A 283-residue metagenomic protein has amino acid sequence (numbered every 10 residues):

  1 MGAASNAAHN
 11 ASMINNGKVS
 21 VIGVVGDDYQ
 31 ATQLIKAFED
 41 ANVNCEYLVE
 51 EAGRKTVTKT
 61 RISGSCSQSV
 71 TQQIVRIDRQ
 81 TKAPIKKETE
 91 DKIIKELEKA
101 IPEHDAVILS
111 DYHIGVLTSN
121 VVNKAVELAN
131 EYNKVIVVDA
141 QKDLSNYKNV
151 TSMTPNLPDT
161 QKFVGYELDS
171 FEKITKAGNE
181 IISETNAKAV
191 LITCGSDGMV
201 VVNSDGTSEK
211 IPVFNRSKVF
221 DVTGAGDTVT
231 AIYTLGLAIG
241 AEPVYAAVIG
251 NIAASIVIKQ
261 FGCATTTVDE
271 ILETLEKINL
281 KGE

Functional and structural regions predicted by a protein language model:
M1-I108, T267-E283: Conserved N-terminal subdomain of the carbohydrate kinase-like
A11, T60, V107-Y112, N156 (+3 more regions): Conserved structural-core and active-site-/substrate-pathway-adjacent residues in large, well-folded domains of enzymes
A100, E184, V257: Short alpha-helical functional segments enriched in proximate histidine and acidic residues
I108, V121, A125, I136-N146 (+3 more regions): Extended, hydrophobic alpha-helical segments in both membrane/secreted and soluble proteins
I114-S208: Conserved phosphate/ATP/ADP-binding segment of small-molecule kinases
K188, F214-I278: Conserved post-catalytic alpha-helical subdomain immediately downstream of the catalytic base and nucleotide-binding
